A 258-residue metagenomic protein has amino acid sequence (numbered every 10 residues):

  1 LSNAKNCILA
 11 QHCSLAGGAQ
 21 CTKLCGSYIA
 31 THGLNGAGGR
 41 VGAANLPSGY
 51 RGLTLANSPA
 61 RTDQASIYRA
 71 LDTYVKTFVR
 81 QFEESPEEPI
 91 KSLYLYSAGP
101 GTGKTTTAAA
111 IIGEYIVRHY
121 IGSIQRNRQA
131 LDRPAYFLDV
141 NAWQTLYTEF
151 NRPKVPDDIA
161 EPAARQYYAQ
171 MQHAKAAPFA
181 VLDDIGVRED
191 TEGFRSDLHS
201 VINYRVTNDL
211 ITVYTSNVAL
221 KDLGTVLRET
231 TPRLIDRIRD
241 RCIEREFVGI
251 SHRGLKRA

Functional and structural regions predicted by a protein language model:
L1-R80, E84, I243-R245, G249 (+1 more regions): A short, basic N-terminal segment
S48, N127-A130, R233-D240: Short, conserved catalytic or adaptor-binding loops enriched in Gly and charged residues
P59-T62, S97-A98, L146, G186-D190: Surface-exposed cleft-lining segments at the edges of enzyme active sites
I67-D72, A98, T102, G113-A176: Short glycine-rich substrate-engagement loop in P-loop NTPases that contacts/grips substrate
F78-K91, S123-Q129: Short helix/loop segment immediately N-terminal to the Walker
P86-A109: Walker A/P-loop nucleotide-binding motif
I90-Y94, P134-A135, F179, I211: Residue-level preference for the first positions of well-ordered beta-strands
K175, L182-A258: Replace "adjacent to P-loop NTPase cores in ATP/GTP-dependent enzymes" with "adjacent to NTP-binding cores
